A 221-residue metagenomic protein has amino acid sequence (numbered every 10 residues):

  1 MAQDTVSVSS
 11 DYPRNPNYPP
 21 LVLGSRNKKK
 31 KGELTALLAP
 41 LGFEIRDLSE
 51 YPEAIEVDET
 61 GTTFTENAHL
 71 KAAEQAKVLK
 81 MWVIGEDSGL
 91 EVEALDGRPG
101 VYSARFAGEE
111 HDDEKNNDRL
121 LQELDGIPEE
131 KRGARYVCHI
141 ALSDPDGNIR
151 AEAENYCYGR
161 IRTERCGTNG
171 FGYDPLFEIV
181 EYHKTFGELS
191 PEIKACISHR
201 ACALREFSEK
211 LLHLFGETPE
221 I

Functional and structural regions predicted by a protein language model:
A2-T5, P20: N-terminal, positively charged, Ser/Thr/Ala/Gly-biased leader segments that form transit/presequence-like amphipathic
S9-V22, K28-I221: Anionic-ligand binding patches
